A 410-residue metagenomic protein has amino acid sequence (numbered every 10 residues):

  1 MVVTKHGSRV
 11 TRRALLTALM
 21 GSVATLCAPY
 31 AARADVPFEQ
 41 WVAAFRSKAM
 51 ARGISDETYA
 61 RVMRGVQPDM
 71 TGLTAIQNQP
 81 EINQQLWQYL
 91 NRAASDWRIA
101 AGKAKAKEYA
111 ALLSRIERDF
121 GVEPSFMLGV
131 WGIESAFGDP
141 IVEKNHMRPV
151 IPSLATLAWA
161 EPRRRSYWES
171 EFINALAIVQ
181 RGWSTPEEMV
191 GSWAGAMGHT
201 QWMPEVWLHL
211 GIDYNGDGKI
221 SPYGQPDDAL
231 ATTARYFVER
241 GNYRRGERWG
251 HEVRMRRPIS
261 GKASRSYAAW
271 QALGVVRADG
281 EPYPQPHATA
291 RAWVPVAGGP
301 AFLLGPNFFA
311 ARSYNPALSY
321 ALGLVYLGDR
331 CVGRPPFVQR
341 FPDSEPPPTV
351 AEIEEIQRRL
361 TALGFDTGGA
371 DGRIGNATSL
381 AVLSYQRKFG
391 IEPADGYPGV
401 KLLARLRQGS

Functional and structural regions predicted by a protein language model:
V2-S22: N-terminal secretory signal peptides and thylakoid transit peptides that target proteins across membranes
Y30-A34: Sec/Tat signal peptide C-region and signal peptidase I cleavage site
D35-E117: An acidic, Gly/Ser/Thr/Pro-rich helix-cap/linker signature
R46-S55, R64-T71, R118-G121, G132-D139 (+10 more regions): Sec-exported extracytoplasmic/periplasmic mature domains
Y59-I82, W131-S135, N145-P152, R254-R256 (+2 more regions): Acidic helix-start/capping segments at beta-turn-to-alpha-helix junctions
Y89-T232, V238: Acidic/His-rich structured neighborhood in mature extracellular/periplasmic domains
R148, P152-A160, L176-I178, G261-S410: Cell-envelope/ECM-targeting effectors and their regulatory/trafficking segments
P186, W193-G198, M203-S313, A321: Flexible, glycine-rich surface segments
